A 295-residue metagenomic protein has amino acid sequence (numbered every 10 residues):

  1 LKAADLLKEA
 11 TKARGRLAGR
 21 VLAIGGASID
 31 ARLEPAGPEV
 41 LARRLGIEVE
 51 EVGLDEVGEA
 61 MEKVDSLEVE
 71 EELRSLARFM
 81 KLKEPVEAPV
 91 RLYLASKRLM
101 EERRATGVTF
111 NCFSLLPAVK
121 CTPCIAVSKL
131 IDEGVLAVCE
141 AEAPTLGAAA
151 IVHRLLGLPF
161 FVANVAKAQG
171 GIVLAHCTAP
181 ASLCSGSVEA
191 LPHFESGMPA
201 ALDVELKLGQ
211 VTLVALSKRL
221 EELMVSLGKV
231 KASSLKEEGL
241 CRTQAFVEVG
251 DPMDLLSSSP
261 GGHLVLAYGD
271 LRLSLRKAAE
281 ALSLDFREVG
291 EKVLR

Functional and structural regions predicted by a protein language model:
L1-A3, D55-M61, A168-G170, L294-R295: A short acidic, often aromatic-flanked loop/helix-cap motif at beta-alpha or helix-coil junctions that lines enzyme
L1-S28, F160-L183: Internal, active-site/partner-interface "lid" segment
L7-C121: A charged, amphipathic alpha-helical module
E39-A42, Y93-K97, T145-H153, L275-A279: Predominant activation on well-ordered alpha-helical scaffold segments within soluble catalytic domains
V49-V52, N111, L158-N164, E288-V293: Flexible, glycine/charged-enriched surface loops at secondary-structure junctions
K120-A137: A short, gly/pro- and small-residue-rich
G134-L235: C-terminal catalytic subdomain
A201-R295: Extended hydrophobic packing segments that form well-structured cores
